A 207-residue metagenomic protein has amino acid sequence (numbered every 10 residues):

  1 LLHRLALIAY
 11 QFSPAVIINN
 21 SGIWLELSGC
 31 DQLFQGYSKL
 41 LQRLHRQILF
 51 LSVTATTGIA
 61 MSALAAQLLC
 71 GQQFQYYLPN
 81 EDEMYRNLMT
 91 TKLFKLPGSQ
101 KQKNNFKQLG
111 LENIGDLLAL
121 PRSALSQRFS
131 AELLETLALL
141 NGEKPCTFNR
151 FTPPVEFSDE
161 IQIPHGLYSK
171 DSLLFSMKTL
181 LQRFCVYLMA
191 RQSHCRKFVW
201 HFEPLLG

Functional and structural regions predicted by a protein language model:
L1-D159, P164-G207: Gly/Gly-Pro- and Ser/Thr-rich, intrinsically disordered tail segments characteristic of DNA damage-repair and tolerance
